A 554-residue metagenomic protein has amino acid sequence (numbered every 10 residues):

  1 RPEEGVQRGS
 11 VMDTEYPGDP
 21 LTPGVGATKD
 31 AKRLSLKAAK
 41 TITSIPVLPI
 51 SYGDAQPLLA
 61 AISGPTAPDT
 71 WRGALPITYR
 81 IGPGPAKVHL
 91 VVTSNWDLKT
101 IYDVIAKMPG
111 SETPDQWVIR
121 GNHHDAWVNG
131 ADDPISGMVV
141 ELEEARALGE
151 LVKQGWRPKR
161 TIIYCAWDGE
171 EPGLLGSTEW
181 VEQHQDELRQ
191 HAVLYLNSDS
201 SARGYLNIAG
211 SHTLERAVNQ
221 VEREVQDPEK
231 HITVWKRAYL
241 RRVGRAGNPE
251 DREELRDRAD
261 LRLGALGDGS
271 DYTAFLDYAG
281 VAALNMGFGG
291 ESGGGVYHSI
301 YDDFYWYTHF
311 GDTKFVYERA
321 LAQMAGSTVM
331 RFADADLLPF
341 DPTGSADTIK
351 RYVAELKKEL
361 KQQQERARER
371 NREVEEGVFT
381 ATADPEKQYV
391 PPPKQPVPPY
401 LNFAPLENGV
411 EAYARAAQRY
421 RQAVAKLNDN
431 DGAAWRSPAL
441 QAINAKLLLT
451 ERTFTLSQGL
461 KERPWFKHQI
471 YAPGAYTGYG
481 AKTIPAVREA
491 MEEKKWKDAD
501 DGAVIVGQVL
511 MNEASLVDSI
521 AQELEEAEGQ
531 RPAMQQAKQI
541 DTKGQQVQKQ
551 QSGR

Functional and structural regions predicted by a protein language model:
P2-T66, T113, D168-T308, K314-E318 (+2 more regions): Metal-dependent peptidase/peptidase-like ectodomains
D13-D132, R146, E150-W156: Soluble metallo-hydrolase cores and metallopeptidase-like ectodomains found primarily in the secretory/periplasmic
I50, K107, W127-N129, D277 (+8 more regions): C-terminal substrate/ligand-recognition segments
P83, Q154-R160, E187-H191, V234: Short helix-terminating capping/connector loops at secondary-structure junctions
V88-L90, R120-I135, T161-C165, R203-G204 (+6 more regions): Glycine- and acidic
V104, R120-L174, E179, A325-T328: Alpha-helical metal-binding/catalytic segments enriched in His/Glu/Asp
I163, E224, D277, S292-Y352 (+2 more regions): His/Asp/Glu-rich mid-to-C-terminal helical/loop segments that flank catalytic regions of hydrolases
D429-R554: C-terminal amphipathic alpha-helical interaction region
